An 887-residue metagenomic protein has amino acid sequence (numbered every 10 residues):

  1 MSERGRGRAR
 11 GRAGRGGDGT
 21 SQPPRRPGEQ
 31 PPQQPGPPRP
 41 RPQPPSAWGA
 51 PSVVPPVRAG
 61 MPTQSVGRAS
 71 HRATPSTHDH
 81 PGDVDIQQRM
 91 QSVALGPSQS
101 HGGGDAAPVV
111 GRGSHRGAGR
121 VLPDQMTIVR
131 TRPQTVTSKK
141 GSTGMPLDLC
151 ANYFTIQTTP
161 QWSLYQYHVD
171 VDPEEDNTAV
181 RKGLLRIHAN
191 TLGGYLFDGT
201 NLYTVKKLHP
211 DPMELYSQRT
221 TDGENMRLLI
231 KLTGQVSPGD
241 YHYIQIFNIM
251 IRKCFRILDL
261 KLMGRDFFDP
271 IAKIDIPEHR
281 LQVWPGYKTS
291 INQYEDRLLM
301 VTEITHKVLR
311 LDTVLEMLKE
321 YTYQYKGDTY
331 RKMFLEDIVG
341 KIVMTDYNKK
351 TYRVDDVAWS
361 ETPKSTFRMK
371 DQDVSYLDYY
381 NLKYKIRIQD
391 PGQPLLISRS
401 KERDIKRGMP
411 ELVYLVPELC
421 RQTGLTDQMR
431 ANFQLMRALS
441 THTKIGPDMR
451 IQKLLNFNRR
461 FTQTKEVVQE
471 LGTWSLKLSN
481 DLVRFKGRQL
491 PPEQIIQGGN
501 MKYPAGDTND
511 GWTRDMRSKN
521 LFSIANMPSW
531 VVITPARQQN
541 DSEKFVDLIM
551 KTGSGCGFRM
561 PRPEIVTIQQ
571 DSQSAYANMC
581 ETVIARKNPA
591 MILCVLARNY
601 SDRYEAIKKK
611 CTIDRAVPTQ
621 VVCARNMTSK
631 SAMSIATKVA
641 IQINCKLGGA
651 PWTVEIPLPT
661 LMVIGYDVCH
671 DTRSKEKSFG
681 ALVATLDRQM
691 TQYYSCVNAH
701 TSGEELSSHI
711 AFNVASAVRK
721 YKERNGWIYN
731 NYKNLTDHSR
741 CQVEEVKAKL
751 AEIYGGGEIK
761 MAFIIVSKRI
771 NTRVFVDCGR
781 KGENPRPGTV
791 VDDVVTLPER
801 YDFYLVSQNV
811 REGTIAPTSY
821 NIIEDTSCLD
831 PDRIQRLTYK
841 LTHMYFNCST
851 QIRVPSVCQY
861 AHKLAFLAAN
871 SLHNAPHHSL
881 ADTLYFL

Functional and structural regions predicted by a protein language model:
S2-L887: Long, low-complexity, intrinsically disordered terminal regions
